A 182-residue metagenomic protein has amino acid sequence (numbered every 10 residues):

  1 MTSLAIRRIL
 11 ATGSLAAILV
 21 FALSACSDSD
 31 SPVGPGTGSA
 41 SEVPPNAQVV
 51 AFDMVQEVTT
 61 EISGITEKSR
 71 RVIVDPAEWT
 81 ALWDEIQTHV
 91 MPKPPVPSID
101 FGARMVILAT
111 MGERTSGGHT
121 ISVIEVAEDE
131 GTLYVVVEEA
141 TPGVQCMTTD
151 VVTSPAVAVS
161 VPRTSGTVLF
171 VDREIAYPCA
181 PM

Functional and structural regions predicted by a protein language model:
M1-S24: Sec-dependent bacterial lipoprotein signal peptides
C26-M182: Exposed, flexible binding/inhibitory loops of compact, secreted disulfide-stabilized domains
